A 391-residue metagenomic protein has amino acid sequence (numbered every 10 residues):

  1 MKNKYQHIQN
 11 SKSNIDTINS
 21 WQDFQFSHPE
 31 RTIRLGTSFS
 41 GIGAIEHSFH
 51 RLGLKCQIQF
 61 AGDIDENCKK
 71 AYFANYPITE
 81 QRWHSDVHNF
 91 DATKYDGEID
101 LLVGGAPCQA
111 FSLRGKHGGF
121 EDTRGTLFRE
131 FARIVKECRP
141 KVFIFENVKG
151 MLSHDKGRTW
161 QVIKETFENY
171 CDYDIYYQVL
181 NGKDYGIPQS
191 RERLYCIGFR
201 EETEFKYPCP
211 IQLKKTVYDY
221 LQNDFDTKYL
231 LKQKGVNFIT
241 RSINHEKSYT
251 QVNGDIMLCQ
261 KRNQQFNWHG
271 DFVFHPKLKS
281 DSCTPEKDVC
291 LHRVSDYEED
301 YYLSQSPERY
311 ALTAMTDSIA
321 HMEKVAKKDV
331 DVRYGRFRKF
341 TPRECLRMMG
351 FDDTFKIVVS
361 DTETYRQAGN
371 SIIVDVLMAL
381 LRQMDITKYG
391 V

Functional and structural regions predicted by a protein language model:
K2-N10, F26, Q233-V391: C-terminal target-recognition/interaction regions appended to catalytic cores
K2-R139, K149-S153, R158-Q161, E165-E168 (+1 more regions): Core alpha/beta nucleotide-donor-binding catalytic domains of modification enzymes
T37, H88, Q109, G118 (+9 more regions): Flexible, active-site-adjacent loop/turn segments at secondary-structure boundaries
G41, C56, T79, V103 (+8 more regions): Short, functionally important structural connectors and interaction interfaces within domains
G43, E66, P107-Q109, K149-G150 (+6 more regions): Short, solvent-exposed loop/turn segments at secondary-structure junctions
F90-I99, F111-Y301: Class I S-adenosyl-L-methionine
